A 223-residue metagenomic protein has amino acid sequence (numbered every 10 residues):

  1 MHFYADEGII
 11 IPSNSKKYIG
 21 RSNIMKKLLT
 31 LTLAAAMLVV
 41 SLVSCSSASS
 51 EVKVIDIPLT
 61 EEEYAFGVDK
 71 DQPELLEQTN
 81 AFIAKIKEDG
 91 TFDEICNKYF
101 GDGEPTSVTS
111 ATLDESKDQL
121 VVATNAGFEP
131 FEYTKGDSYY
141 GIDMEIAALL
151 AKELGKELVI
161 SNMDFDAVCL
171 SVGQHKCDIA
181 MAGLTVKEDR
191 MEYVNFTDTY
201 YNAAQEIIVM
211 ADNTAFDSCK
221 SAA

Functional and structural regions predicted by a protein language model:
H2-I24: Short, Lys/Arg-enriched N-terminal segments with co-localized hydrophobic residues within the first ~10-30 amino acids
K26-A34: Sec-dependent signal peptide recognition, specifically the positively charged N-region followed immediately by
L33, M37-L42: Hydrophobic core
S41-V52: Sec-dependent signal peptide cleavage junction
E51-T60, A148, K152, E157-S221: Acidic, polar ligand-binding/catalytic clefts
E61-P73, Q78-A81, Q205-F216: A bilobed periplasmic-binding-protein/Venus flytrap-type ligand-binding module shared by bacterial periplasmic
Y64, E74-E94, K98-D102, D114-L184: Extracytoplasmic small-molecule ligand-binding "clamshell" domains of the periplasmic binding protein/Venus flytrap
S110-A111: Long, compositionally biased eukaryotic signaling regions
